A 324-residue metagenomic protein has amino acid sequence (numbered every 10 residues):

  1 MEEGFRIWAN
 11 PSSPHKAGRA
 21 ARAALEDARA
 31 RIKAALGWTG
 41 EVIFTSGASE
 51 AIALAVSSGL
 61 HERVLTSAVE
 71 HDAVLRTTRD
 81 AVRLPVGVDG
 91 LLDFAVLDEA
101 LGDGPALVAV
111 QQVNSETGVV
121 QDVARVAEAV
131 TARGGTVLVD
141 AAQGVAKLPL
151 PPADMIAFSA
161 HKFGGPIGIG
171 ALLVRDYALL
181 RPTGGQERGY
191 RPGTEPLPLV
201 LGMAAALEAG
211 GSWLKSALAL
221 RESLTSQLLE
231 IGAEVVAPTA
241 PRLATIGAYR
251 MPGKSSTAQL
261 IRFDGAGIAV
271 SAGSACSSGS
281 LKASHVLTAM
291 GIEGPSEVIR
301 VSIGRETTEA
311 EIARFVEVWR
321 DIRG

Functional and structural regions predicted by a protein language model:
M1-G324: Pyridoxal 5′-phosphate
